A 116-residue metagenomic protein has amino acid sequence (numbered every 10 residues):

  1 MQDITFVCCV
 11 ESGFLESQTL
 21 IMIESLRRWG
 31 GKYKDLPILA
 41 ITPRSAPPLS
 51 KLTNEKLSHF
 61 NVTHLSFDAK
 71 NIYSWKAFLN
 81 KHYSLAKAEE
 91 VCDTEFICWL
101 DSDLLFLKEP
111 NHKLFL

Functional and structural regions predicted by a protein language model:
M1-K76, E90-D93: N-terminal anchoring/stem segment of glycosyltransferases
F78-N80: Glycine-rich NAD(P)-binding loop of the Rossmann-fold in SDR/ketoreductase-type enzymes
H82-L116: GT-A fold catalytic core of metal-dependent nucleotide-sugar glycosyltransferases, centered on the diacidic
